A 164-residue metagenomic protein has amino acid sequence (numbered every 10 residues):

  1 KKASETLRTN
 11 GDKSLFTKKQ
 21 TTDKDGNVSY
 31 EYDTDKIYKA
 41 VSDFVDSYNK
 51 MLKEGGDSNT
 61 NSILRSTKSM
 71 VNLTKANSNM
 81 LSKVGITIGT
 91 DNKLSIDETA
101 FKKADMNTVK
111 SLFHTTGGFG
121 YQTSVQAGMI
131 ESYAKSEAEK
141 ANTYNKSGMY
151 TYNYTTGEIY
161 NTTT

Functional and structural regions predicted by a protein language model:
K1-T164: Polar, low-complexity export/assembly segments characteristic of proteins that are secreted or assemble on the cell
